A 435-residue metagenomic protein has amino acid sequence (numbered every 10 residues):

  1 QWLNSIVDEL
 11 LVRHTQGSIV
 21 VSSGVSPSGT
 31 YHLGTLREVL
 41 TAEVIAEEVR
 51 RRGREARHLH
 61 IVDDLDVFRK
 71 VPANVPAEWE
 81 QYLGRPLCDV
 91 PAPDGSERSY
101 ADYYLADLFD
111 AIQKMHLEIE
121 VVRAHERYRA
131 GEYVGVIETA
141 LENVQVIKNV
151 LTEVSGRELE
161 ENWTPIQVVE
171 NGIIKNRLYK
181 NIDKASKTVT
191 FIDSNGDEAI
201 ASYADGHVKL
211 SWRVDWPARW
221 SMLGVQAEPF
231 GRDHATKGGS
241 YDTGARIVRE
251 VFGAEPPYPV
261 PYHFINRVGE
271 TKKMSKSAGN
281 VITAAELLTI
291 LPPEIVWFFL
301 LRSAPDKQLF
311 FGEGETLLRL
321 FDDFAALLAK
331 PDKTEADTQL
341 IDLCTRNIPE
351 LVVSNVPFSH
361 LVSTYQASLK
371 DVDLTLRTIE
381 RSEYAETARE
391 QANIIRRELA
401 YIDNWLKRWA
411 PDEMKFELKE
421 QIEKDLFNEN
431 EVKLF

Functional and structural regions predicted by a protein language model:
Q1-K148, G244: N-terminal Rossmann-like or analogous alpha/beta NTP/dinucleotide-binding catalytic cores that position adenine
Q1-S18, G29-Y31, R57-L59, Q145-K148 (+2 more regions): Basic, alpha-helical terminal appendages of large translation-related enzymes
Y31-E38, D233-S240, T289: Aromatic-acidic/polar surface patches that form glycan- and anion
H32, I174-N176, P292: Conserved adenylation A10 loop of the ANL superfamily
R50, Q113, L141-K148, A245-P256 (+5 more regions): Hydrophobic/aromatic-lined pockets within catalytic cores
L117-A284: Active-site cores that bind ATP or allylic diphosphates and position pyrophosphate for catalysis
V150-G156, P259-Y262, F299-S303, F311-G314 (+1 more regions): Short coil/turn segments at secondary-structure boundaries
T236, Y241, H263-A410: Catalytic adenosine-cofactor/nucleotide-binding cores of aminoacyl-tRNA synthetases and other
